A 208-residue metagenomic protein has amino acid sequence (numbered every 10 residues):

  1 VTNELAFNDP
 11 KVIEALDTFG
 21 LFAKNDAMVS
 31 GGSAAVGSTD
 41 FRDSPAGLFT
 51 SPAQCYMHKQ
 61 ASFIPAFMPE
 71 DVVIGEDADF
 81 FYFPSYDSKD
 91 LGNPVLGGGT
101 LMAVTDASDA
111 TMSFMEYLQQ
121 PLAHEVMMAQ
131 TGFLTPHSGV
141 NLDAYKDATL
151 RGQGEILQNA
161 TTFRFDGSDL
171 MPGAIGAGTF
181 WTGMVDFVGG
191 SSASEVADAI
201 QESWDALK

Functional and structural regions predicted by a protein language model:
V1-A15, E70-V73, S85-P94, G139 (+2 more regions): Short, solvent-exposed loop/beta-turn-alpha elements that line the ligand-binding surface or hinge of extracytoplasmic
V1-T2, L96-A103, I175-V185: Periplasmic solute-binding protein
N3-V36, F83: Glycine-centered hinge/linker elements that transmit conformational signals in sensory and ligand-binding systems
F22, T39-H58, G189: Short helices/loops that flank or line small-molecule/ion binding pockets
K59-P65, T100, A160: Beta->alpha turn/N-cap motifs
P69-F133: Extracytoplasmic/periplasmic substrate-recognition and gating elements
M128-T179: Long, aromatic- and glycine/proline-rich binding clefts that accommodate carbohydrate-like moieties
L157-K208: Conserved C-terminal helix/tail region of periplasmic/extracytoplasmic solute-binding proteins
